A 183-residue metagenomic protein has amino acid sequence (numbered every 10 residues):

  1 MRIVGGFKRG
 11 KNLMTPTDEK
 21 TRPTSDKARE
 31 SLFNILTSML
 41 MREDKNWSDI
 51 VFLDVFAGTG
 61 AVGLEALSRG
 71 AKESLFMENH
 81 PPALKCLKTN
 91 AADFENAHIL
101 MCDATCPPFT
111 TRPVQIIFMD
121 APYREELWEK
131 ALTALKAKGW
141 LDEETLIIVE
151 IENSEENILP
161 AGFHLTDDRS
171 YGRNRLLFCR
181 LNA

Functional and structural regions predicted by a protein language model:
M1-A183: Class I S-adenosyl-L-methionine-dependent methyltransferase catalytic core
